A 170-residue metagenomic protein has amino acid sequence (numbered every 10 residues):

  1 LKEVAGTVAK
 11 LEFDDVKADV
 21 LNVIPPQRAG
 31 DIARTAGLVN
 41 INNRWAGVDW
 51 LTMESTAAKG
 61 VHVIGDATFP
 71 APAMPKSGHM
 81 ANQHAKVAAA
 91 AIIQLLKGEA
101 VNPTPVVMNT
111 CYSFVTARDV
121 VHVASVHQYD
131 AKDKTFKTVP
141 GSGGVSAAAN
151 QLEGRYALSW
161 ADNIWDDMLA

Functional and structural regions predicted by a protein language model:
L1-D15: Conserved beta-strand-loop-beta-strand element in the redox core of flavoprotein oxidoreductases
D14-N82: FAD-site-proximal beta/loop scaffold in flavoenzymes
V20-R28, T110, V115-D119: Glycine-rich beta-alpha junction loops
R44-H62, V115-K137: FAD-binding beta-loop-beta segment adjacent to the flavin cofactor pocket
W45-W50, A71-M74, K86-A90, F136-P140 (+1 more regions): Glycine-rich loops and low-complexity Gly/Arg-rich segments that provide flexible linkers or classic glycine-based
A67-V107, S113: A conserved FAD-binding loop/helix module that cradles the flavin
L95-V115, S142-S159: Short secondary-structure transition/capping segments
V123-A170: C-terminal auxiliary extensions adjacent to catalytic cores
